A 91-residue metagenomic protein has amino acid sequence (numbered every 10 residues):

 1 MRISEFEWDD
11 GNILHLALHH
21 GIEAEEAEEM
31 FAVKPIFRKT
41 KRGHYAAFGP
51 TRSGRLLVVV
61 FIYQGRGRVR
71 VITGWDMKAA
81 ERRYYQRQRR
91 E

Functional and structural regions predicted by a protein language model:
M1-E91: Ribonuclease/tRNase effector modules and their secretory precursors
